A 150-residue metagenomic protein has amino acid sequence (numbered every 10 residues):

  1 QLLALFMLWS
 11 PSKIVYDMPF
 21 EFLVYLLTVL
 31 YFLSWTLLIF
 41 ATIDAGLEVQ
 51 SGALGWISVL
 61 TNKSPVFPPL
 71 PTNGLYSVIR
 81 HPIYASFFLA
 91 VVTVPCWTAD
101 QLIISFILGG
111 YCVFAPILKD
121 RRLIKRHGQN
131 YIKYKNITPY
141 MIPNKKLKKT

Functional and structural regions predicted by a protein language model:
Q1-L8, Y31-S34, S77-A90: Core segments of transmembrane alpha-helices that mediate helix-helix packing or line hydrophobic substrate/ligand
L3-M7, Y31-L54, F106-I124: Transmembrane alpha-helical segments that form the membrane-embedded catalytic/substrate-channel core of multi-pass
L8-S12, D44-A45, V94-W97: Short helix-capping/hinge motifs at transmembrane helix termini and TM-loop junctions
S10-F22: Membrane-interface helix termini and inter-helical loops of multi-pass transporters
Y16-D17, I39-D44, L75-Y76: Short helix-to-loop capping/linker segments positioned immediately adjacent to catalytic or ligand/cofactor-binding
F20-L30, T98-L102: Juxtamembrane helix-entry segments on the extracytoplasmic side of multipass membrane proteins
E48, P65-T150: Hydrophobic transmembrane alpha-helices
A53-V66: Juxtamembrane inter-helical linkers in multi-pass membrane proteins
